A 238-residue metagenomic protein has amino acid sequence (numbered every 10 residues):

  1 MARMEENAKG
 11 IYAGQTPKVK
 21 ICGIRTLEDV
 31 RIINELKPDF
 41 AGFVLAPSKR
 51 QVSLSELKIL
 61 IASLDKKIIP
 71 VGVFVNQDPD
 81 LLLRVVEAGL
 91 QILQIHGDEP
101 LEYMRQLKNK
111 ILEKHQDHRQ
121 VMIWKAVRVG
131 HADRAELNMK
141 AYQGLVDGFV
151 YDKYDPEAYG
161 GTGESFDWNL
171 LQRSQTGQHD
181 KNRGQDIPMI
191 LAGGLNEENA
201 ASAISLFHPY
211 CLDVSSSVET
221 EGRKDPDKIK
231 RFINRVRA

Functional and structural regions predicted by a protein language model:
M1-C22: N-terminal amphipathic alpha-helix/helix-capping segment at the start of soluble metabolic enzymes
K20-R31, A46: N-terminal beta1-alpha1 ligand-phosphate binding loop
V30-L36, A141-G144: Alpha/beta enzyme core
I33, L93, F149, V214 (+1 more regions): Residue-level signal for inorganic ion chemistry
P38, L90, P209-L212: Proline-aspartate-enriched helix->loop->beta-strand connector
F40-E56, A62-L191, L195-N199: Conserved anion-binding
E56-L64, L107, S215-A238: C-terminal helical cap(s) of enzyme catalytic domains, especially alpha/beta-barrels
A192-N199, I204-S217, I229-R237: C-terminal active-site rim and adjoining tail of enzyme catalytic domains
